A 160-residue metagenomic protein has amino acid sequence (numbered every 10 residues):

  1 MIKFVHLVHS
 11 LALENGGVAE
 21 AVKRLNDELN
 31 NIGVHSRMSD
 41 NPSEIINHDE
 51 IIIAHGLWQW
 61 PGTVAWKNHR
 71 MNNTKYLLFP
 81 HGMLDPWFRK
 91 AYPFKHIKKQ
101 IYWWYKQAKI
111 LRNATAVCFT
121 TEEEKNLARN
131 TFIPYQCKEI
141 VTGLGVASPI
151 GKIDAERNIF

Functional and structural regions predicted by a protein language model:
M1-D40, N47: N-terminal subdomain of nucleotide-sugar transferases
H9, P80-M83, G143-G145: Histidine-centered beta-alpha loop that forms part of the nucleotide-sugar donor binding/catalytic region in diverse
V18-A21, H55, P61, F119-E123 (+1 more regions): Replace "coordinates the UDP/GDP/TDP-sugar" with "coordinates nucleotide-activated sugar donors
E44-G62, W66, T74-F79: Short N-terminal targeting/anchoring amphipathic segment
M71, L84, K98-V117: Membrane-proximal helix-turn-helix segments that form the acceptor-binding/catalytic region of lipid-linked
Y76-H96, N113-A116: A short, histidine- and acid-enriched strand-loop-helix "catalytic/donor-clamping" loop that lines the nucleotide-sugar
K106-R157: Donor nucleotide-sugar binding/catalytic pocket of nucleotide-sugar-dependent glycosyltransferases
